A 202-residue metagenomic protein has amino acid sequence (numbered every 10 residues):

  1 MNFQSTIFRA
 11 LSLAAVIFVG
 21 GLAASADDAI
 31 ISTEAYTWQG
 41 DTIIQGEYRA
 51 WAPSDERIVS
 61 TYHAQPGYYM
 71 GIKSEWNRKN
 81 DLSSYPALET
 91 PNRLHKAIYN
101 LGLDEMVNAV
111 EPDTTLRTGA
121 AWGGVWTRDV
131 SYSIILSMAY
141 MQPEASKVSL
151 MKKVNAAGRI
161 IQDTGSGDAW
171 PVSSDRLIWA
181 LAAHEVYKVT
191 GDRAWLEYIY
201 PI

Functional and structural regions predicted by a protein language model:
M1-S12: Bacterial N-terminal signal peptides that target proteins for export
A10-G20: Bacterial N-terminal signal peptides
L13, E89, R117-A121, S133 (+1 more regions): A general structural-boundary detector
L22-A26: Sec/Tat signal peptide C-region and signal peptidase I cleavage site
D27-V125, E144, V148: Low-complexity, Ser/Thr/Pro/Gly-enriched N-terminal "stalk/linker" regions
G124-V130, I134-I202: Aromatic-rich carbohydrate-recognition surfaces in CAZymes
